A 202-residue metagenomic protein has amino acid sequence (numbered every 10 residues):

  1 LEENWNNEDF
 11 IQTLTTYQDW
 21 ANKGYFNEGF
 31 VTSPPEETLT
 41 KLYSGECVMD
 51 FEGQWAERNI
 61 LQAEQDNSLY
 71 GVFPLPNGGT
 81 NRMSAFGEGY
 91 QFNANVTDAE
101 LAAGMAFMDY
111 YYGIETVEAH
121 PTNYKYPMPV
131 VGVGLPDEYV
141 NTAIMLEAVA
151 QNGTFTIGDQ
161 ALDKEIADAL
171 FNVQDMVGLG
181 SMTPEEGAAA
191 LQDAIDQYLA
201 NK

Functional and structural regions predicted by a protein language model:
L1-Q12, Q62-Q65, P74-M83, V133-E138 (+2 more regions): Short, solvent-exposed loop/beta-turn-alpha elements that line the ligand-binding surface or hinge of extracytoplasmic
E2-V31: Glycine-centered hinge/linker elements that transmit conformational signals in sensory and ligand-binding systems
I11-N22, L39, Y43-S44, M105-Y112 (+5 more regions): Non-transmembrane alpha-helical segments in soluble domains of secreted/periplasmic/extracellular proteins
K23, Q62-Y126, N201: Extracytoplasmic/periplasmic substrate-recognition and gating elements
G29-Y43: Short helix-initiation/N-cap motifs at beta->coil->alpha
P35, E52-R58, F86-E88: Beta->alpha turn/N-cap motifs
S44-G53: Alpha-to-beta junction loops
Y70-F73, P121-M176, N201: Long, aromatic- and glycine/proline-rich binding clefts that accommodate carbohydrate-like moieties
